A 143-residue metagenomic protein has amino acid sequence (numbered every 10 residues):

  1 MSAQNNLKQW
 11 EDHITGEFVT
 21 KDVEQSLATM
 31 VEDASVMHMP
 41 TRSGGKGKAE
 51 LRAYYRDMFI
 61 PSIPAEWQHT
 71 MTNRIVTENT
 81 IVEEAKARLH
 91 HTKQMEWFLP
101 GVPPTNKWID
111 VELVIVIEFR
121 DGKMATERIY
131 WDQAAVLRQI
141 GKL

Functional and structural regions predicted by a protein language model:
M1-L143: C-terminal and inter-domain tail/linker signature
